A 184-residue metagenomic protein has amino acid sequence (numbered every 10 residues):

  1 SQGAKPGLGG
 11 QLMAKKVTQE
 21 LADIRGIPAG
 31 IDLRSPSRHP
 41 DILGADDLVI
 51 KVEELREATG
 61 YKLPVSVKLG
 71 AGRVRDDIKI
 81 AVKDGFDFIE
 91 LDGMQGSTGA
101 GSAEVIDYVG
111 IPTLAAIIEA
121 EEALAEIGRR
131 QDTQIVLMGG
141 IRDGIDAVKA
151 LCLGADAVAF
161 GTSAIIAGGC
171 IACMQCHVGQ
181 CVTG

Functional and structural regions predicted by a protein language model:
S1-G30: Flexible glycine-/small-residue-enriched beta->alpha junction loops that bind anionic phosphate/pyrophosphate groups
Q2-K5, I27-L48: Active-site beta->alpha loop and helix N-cap motifs at the rims of alpha/beta catalytic domains
H39-G184: Glycine-rich phosphate/ribose-binding loops and adjacent secondary-structure elements that form binding surfaces
